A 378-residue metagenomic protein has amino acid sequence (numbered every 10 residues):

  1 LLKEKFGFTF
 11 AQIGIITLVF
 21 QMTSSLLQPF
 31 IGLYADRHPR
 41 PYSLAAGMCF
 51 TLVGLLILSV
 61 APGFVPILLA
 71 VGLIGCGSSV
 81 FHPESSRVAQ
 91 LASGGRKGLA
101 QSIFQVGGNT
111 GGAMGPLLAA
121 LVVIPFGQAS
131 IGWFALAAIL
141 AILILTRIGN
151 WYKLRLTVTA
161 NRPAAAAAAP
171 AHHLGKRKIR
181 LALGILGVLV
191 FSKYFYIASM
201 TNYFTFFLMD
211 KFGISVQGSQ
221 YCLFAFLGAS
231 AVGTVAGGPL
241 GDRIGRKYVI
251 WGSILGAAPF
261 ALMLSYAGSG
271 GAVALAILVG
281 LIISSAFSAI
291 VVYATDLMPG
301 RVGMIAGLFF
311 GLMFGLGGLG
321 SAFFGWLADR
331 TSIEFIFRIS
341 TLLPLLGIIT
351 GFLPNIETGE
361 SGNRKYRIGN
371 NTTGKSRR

Functional and structural regions predicted by a protein language model:
Q21-P29, G112-A113, L227-V235, G317-G318: Residue-level signature of mid-helix packing/kink "hotspots" within the transmembrane helices of 12-pass Major
L26-F64: Conserved MFS/SLC helix-loop-helix module at the cytosolic interface between two early adjacent transmembrane helices
L27-P39, T234-G245, A328-D329: Helix-to-loop junctions at the C-terminal end of transmembrane segments in multipass secondary transporters
Y42-I57, Y248-L262, T341: Structural signature of the two symmetry-related core transmembrane helices
A70-G107: Cytoplasmic helix-loop-helix junction between adjacent transmembrane helices in 12-TM secondary transporters
F104-L154: Helix-loop-helix hairpin linking two adjacent transmembrane segments in secondary transporters
R180-A231: Extracytoplasmic gate region of multi-pass secondary transporters
G241-I290: C-terminal transmembrane helical hairpin of 12-TM major facilitator-type secondary transporters
